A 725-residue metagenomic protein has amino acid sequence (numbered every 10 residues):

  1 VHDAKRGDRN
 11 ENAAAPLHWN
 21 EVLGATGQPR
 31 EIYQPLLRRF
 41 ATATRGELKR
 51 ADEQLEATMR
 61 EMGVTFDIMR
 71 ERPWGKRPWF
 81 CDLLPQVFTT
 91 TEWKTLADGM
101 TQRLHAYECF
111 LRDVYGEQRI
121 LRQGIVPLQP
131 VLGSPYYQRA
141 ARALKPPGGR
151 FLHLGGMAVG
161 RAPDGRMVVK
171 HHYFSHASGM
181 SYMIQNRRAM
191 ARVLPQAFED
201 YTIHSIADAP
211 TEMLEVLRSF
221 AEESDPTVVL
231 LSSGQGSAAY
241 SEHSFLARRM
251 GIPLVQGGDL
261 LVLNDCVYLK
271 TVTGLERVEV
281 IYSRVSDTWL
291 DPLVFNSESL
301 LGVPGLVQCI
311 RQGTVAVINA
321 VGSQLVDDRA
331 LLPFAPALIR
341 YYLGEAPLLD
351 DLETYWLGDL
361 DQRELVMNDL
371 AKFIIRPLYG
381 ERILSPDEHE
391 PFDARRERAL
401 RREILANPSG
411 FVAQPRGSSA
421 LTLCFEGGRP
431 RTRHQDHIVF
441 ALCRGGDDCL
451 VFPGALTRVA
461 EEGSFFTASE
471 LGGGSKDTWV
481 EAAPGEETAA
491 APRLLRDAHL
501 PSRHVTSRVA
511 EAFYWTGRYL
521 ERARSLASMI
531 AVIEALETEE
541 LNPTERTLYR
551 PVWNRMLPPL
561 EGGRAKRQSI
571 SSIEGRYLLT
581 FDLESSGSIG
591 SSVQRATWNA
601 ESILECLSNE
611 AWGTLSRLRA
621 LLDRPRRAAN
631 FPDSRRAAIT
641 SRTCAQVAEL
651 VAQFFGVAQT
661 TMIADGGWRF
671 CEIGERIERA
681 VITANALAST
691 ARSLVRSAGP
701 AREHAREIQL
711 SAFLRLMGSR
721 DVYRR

Functional and structural regions predicted by a protein language model:
V1-E31, K145-P147, H153-G155, G160-V168 (+2 more regions): ATP-binding N-terminal substructure of ATP-dependent carboxylate-amine bond-forming enzymes
H2-T91, T95: N-terminal low-complexity, Ser/Thr- and acidic-residue-enriched intrinsically disordered segments
M59-F151, A162-D164, H176-V228, S237-H243 (+5 more regions): Alpha-helical transmembrane segments and their helix-helix packing motifs
W93-E117, I125-L128, G133-Q138, A247 (+4 more regions): Active-site nucleotide/adenylate-binding loops and adjacent lid/helix of ATP-dependent enzymes
P130-L132, Y136-V168, E276-V280, L357-L370 (+1 more regions): Phosphate-binding site of ATP-dependent enzymes
Y173-F174, G234, T273, V321-S323 (+6 more regions): A broadly conserved detector of short glycine/acidic/proline-rich loop/turn motifs that flank catalytic sites and bind
S175-A177, E381-R382, S419, L536: Short, surface-exposed beta-strand-loop junctions and turns on beta-sheet-rich folds
I383-S385, L421-L423, R724: Short acidic/glycine-rich loop or secondary-structure boundary segments that cap or lie
